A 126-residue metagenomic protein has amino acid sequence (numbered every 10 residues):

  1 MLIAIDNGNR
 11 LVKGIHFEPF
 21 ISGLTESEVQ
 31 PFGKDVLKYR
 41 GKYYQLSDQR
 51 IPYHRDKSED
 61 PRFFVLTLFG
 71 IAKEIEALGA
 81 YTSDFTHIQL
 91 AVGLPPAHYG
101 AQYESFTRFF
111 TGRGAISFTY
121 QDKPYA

Functional and structural regions predicted by a protein language model:
M1-A126: Nucleotide/phosphate-binding catalytic cleft detector across ATP-hydrolyzing and phosphate-transferring enzymes
